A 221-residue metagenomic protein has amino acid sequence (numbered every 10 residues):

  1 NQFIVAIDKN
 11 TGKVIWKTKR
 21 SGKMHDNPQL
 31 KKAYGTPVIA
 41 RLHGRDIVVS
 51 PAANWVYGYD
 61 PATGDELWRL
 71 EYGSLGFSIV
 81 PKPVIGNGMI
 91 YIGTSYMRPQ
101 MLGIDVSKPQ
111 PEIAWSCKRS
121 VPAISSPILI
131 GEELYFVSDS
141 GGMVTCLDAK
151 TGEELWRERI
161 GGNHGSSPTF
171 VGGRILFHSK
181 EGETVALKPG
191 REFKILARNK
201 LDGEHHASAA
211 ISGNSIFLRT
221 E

Functional and structural regions predicted by a protein language model:
N1-E221: Noncatalytic, solvent-exposed loop/strand surfaces of beta-propeller-type extracellular/periplasmic domains
